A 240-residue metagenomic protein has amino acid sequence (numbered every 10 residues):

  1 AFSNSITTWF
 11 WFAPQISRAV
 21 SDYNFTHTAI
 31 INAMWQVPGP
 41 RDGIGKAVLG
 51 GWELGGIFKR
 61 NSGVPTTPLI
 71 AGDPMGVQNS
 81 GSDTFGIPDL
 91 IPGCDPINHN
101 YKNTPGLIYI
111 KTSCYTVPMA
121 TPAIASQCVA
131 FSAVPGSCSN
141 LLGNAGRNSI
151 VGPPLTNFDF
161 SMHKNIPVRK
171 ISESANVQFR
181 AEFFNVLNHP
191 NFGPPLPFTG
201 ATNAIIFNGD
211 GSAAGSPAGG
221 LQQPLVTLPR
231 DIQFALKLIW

Functional and structural regions predicted by a protein language model:
A1-W240: Short, solvent-exposed micro-motifs at the edges of structured domains
